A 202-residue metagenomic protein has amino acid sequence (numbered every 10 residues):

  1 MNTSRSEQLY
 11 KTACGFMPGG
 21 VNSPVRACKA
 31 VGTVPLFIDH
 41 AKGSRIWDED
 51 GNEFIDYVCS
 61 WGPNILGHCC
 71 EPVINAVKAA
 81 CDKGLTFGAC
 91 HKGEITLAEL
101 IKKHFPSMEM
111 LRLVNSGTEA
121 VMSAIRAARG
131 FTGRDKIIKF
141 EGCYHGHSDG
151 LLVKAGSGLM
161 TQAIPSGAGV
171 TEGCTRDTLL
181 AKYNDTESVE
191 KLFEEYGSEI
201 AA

Functional and structural regions predicted by a protein language model:
N2-H40: Active-site-adjacent loop/helix segments that line or gate small-molecule/cofactor pockets in enzymes
T3, E7, H40, G67 (+7 more regions): Electropositive phosphate-/nucleotide-binding environments in soluble metabolic enzymes
S4-G15, N75-D82, E99, K103 (+1 more regions): Replace "anionic and nucleotidyl ligands
P24, E53-D56, Q162: A sequence-level detector of short linear motifs
P35-D56: Active-site and channel-lining beta-strand-loop segments that bind or position nucleotide-derived/phosphorylated
W47, L66-H68, V153-K154: Short beta-strand-to-turn element immediately C-terminal to the catalytic PLP-Schiff-base lysine in fold type I
E53-R134: Glycine-rich loop-to-alpha-helix module at the N-terminal edge of alpha/beta enzyme cores
E99-A201: PLP-dependent aspartate aminotransferase-fold enzymes
